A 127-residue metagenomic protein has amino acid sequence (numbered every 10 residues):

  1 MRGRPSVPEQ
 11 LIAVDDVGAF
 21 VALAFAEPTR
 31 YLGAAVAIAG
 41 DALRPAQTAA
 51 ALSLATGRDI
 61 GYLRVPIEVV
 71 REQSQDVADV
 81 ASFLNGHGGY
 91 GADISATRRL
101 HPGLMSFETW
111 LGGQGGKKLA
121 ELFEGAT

Functional and structural regions predicted by a protein language model:
M1-I12: A conserved pocket-lining segment of Rossmann-fold NAD(P)-dependent short-chain dehydrogenase/reductase
I12, G40-L43, P102-M105: Residue-level signal for the nucleotide or nucleotide-sugar donor/cofactor binding architecture
D16-A26: Oxidoreductase and adenylate-handling cofactor-binding alpha/beta cores
V17, T48, F107-W110: Non-catalytic, hydrophobic alpha-helical segments
A24-A35: Glycine/proline-rich active-site loop of Rossmann-fold NAD(P)-dependent oxidoreductases
V36-A37, D41-P45, A49-G91, E124-T127: Terminal hydrophobic/aromatic helix or amphipathic segment near a protein terminus
H87-S106: Long, compositionally biased
L100-T127: Amphipathic terminal alpha-helices
